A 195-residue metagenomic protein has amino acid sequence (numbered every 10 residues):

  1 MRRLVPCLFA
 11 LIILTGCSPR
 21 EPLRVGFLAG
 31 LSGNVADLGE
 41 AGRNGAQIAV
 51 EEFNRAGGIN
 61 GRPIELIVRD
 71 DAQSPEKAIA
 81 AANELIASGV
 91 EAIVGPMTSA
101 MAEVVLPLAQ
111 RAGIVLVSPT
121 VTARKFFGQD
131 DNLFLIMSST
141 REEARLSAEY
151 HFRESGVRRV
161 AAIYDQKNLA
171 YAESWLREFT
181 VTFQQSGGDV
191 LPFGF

Functional and structural regions predicted by a protein language model:
R2-L8: Sec-dependent signal peptide recognition, specifically the positively charged N-region followed immediately by
T15-G16: C-terminal motif of bacterial Sec signal peptides marking the signal peptidase cleavage site
L23, R62-I64, S88-A92, R111-V115 (+3 more regions): Loop/turn elements at helix/coil->beta-strand transitions in domains of secreted/extracellular proteins
G26-Q47, R69-P75, T98, I163 (+1 more regions): Extracytoplasmic "Venus flytrap"
D37-G42, I59-F127: Beta-alpha junction/loop-to-helix N-cap segments that form part of ligand/metal-binding clefts
E40-E51, E76-A87, E91, E103 (+8 more regions): Solvent-exposed, polar/charged alpha-helical surfaces in well-ordered, non-transmembrane soluble domains, broadly
N44-L66, Q184-G188: Signal peptide-proximal N-terminal region of secreted/periplasmic/extracellular or secretory-lumen proteins
L133-F195: An alpha-beta-alpha
